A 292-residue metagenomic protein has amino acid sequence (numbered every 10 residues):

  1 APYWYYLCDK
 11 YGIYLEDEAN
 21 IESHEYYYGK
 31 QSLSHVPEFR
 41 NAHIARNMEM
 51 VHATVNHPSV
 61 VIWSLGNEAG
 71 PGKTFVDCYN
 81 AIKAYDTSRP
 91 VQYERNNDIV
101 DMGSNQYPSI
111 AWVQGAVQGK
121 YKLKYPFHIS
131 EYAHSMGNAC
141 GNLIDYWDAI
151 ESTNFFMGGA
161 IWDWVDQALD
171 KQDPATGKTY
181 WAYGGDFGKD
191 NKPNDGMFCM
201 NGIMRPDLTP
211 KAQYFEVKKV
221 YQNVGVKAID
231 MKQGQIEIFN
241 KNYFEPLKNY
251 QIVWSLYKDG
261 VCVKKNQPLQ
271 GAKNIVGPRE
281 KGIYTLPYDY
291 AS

Functional and structural regions predicted by a protein language model:
A1-M200: Substrate-binding/catalytic cleft of secreted carbohydrate-active enzymes, primarily glycoside hydrolases
A149-S292: Carbohydrate-binding surfaces of carbohydrate-active enzymes
